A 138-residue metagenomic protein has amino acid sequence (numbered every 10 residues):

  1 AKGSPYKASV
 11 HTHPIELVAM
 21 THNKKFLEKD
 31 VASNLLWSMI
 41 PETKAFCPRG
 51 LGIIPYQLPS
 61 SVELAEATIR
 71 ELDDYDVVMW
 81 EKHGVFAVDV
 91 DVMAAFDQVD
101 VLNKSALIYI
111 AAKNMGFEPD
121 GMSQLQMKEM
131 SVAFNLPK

Functional and structural regions predicted by a protein language model:
A1-K138: Glycine-rich flexible loops
